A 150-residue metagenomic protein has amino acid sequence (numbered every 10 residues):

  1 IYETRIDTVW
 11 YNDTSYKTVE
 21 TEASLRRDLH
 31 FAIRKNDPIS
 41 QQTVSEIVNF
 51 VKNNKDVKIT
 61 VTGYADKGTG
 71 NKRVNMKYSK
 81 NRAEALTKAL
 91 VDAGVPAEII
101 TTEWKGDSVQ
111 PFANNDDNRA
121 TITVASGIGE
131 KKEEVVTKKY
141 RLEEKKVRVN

Functional and structural regions predicted by a protein language model:
I1-K58, F112, D116-N150: Periplasmic peptidoglycan-binding/tethering modules of Gram-negative envelope proteins
I59-A65: Glycine- and acidic-rich phosphate- and metal-coordinating loops
A65-E134, K145, N150: Periplasmic OmpA-like peptidoglycan-binding domain that tethers envelope proteins to the cell wall
